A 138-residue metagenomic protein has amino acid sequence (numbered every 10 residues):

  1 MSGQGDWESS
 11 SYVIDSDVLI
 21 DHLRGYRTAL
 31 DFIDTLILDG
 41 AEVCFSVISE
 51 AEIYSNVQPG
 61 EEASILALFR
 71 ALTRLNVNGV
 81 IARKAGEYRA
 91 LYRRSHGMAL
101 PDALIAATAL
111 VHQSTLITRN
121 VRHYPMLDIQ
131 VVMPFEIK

Functional and structural regions predicted by a protein language model:
M1-F45, Y54-R70, M126, K138: Short, well-structured N-terminal submotif of metal-dependent ribonuclease cores
M1-S11, A106, V111-K138: Acidic, PIN/NYN-like endoribonuclease modules and their adjacent C-terminal/linker elements
V18-L19, S49, I81, L104-I105 (+1 more regions): Alpha-helix capping/helix-boundary segments
G40-E42, A71-T73, L110-T115: Short active-site oxyanion
C44, L75, V132: General small-molecule cofactor/ligand-binding pocket signal
A51, L72-R94: Acidic catalytic patch
L100-P101: Acidic donor-binding loop at a coil-to-helix junction in glycosyltransferase catalytic cores that engages
